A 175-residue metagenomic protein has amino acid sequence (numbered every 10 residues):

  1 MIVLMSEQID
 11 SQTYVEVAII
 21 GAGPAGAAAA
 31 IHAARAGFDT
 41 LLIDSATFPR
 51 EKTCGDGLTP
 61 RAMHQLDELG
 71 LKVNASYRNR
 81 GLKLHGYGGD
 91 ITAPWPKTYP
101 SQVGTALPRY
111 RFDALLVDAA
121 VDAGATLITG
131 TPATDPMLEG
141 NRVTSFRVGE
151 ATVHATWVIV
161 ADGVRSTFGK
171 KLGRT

Functional and structural regions predicted by a protein language model:
I9-A25: Beta1/beta-strand and adjacent pyrophosphate-binding region of the FAD-binding site in flavoprotein oxidoreductases
A18, I31-C54: Glycine-rich FAD pyrophosphate-binding loop
A22-A25, A29-A34, A120, A125: Small-residue (primarily alanine) positions within well-ordered alpha-helices, especially packing/interaction faces
A25, F48, R165: Conserved Rossmann-like nucleotide-cofactor binding loop
D39-T40, K72, T126: Residue-level detector of anion-binding/catalytic polar loops
T47-L69: Conserved N-terminal glycine-rich FAD pyrophosphate-binding loop of Rossmann-like flavoproteins
M63-L115: A conserved beta-strand/loop capping segment in the N-terminal third of enzymes that catalyze redox or closely related
A119-T175: Predominantly flavin-linked oxidoreductase catalytic cores and closely associated redox partners
